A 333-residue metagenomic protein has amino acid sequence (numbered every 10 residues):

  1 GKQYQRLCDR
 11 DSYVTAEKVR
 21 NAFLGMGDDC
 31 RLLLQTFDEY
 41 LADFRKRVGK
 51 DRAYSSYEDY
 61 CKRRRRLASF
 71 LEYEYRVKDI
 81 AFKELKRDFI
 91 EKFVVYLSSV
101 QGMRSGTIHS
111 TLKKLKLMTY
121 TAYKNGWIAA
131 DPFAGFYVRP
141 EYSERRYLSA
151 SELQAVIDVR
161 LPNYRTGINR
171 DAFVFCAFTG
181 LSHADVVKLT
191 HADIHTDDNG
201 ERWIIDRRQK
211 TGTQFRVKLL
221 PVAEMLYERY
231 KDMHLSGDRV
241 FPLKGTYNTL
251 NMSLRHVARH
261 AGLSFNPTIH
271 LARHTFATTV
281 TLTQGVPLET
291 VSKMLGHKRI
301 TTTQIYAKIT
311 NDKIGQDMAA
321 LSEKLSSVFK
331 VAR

Functional and structural regions predicted by a protein language model:
G1-D51: N-terminal helical hairpins
S55, R64-Y73, D88-E91, V100-A134 (+1 more regions): N-terminal DNA-binding recognition helix of tyrosine site-specific recombinases/integrases
L85-D88, S110, I168-R170, K244-Y247 (+1 more regions): Short basic/aromatic active-site micro-motif
S105, H109-T111, I128, F133-H183 (+2 more regions): Basic, Lys/Arg- and aromatic-enriched nucleic-acid-binding interface segment
Y142, Q209-E228, S236-H256: C-terminal catalytic core of Y-nucleophile DNA break-rejoin enzymes
Y147, R208-G212, L295-A320: Catalytic-site neighborhood detector that most strongly recognizes the C-terminal catalytic loop/helix of tyrosine
V174, F178, A184-D185, H256 (+2 more regions): C-terminal catalytic core of tyrosine-transesterase DNA break-rejoin enzymes
L321-R333: C-terminal secondary-structure termini that scaffold catalytic or DNA-interacting sites
